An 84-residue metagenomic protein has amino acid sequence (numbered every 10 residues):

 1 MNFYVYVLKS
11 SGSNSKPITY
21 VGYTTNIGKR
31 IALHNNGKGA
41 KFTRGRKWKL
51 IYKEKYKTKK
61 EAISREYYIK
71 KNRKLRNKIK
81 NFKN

Functional and structural regions predicted by a protein language model:
M1-G39, R44-W48, K53, I63-K70 (+2 more regions): GIY-YIG nuclease catalytic motif and its immediate N-terminal context
K59: C2H2-type zinc-finger recognition helix
